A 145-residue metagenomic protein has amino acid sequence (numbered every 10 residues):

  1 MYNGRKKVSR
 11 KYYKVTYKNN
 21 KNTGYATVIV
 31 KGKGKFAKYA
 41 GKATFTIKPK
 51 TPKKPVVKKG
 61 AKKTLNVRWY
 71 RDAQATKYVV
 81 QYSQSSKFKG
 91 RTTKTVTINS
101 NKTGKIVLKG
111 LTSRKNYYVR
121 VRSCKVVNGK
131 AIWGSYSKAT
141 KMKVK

Functional and structural regions predicted by a protein language model:
R5-K38: Serine/threonine-rich, repeat-prone extracellular segments and beta-strand-based repeat modules of secreted/surface
V8, D72-T76, R114: Short proline/glycine-enriched turn/loop motifs at strand-loop junctions of beta-rich domains
N20, G60, D72, N101 (+1 more regions): Hydrophobic loop/turn residues within beta-sheet-rich immunoglobulin-like superfamily modules
K33-K38, K125-I132: Short, solvent-exposed loop/turn segments at the edges of extracellular beta-sandwich modules
K48-Q74, K130-K145: Pro/Thr/Ser/Gly-rich low-complexity, intrinsically disordered linker/stalk tracts
Q74-I98, R122, W133: Extracellular low-complexity, O-glycosylation-prone stalks/linkers
K102-I106: Short S/T/G- and acidic-enriched coil/turn segments that sit immediately N-terminal to beta-strands in beta-sandwich
L108-G129: Beta-strand-rich modules
